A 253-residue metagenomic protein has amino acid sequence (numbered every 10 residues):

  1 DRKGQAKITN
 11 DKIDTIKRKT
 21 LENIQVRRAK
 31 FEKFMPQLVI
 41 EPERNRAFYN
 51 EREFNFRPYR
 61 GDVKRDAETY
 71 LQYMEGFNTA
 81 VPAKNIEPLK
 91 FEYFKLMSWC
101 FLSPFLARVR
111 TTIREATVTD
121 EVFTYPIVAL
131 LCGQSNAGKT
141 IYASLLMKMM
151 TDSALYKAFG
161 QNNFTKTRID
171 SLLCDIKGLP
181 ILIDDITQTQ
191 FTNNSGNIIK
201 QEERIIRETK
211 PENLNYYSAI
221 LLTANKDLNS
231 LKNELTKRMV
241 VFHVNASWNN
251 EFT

Functional and structural regions predicted by a protein language model:
D1-K90, P104-A107: Extended, charged/polar low-complexity intrinsically disordered regions
P88-V118: N-terminal pre-Walker A segment at the start of P-loop NTPase domains
P104, R108-V109, K148-G160, L179: Post-Walker A helix-loop "phosphate-sensing" segment adjacent to the P-loop in P-loop NTPases
R110-D120, K166-T167, R204-Y216, K226-K232: Conserved Walker
E115-S153: Glycine-rich phosphate-binding P-loop
Y156, R168-L221: Conserved nucleotide-sensing/catalytic segment adjacent to the nucleotide-binding pocket in NTP-handling enzymes
D185-I186, Y217-L228, H243-S247: A short beta-strand-to-loop transition that corresponds to the Sensor-1 phosphate-sensing loop of AAA+ P-loop ATPases
S230-E251: A short helix-turn-beta junction within AAA+ P-loop NTPase domains corresponding to the substrate/partner-engaging
